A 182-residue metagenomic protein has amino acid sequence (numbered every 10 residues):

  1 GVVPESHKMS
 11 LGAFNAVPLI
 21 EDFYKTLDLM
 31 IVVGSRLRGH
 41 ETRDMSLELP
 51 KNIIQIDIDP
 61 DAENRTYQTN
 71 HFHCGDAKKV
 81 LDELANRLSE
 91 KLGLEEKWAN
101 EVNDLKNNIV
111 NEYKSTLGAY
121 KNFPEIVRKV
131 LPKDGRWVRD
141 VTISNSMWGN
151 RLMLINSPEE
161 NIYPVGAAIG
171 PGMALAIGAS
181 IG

Functional and structural regions predicted by a protein language model:
G1-I54, N156-I181: Glycine-rich, anion-gripping cofactor-binding loops and their flanking helix/strand elements in enzyme active sites
G1-P4, G39, P60-R65, V80-L81 (+2 more regions): Short gly/pro/ser/thr-enriched loop/turn and capping motifs at secondary-structure boundaries
A13, Y67, H71-C74, E95 (+2 more regions): Hydrophobic alpha-helical scaffolding
D28, N70, G135: Conserved acidic residues
S35, I56-I58, D76: Cofactor-binding loop segments of dinucleotide-utilizing enzymes, especially the Rossmann-like FAD- and NAD(P)+-binding
T42-S46, T66-Q68, A85, N150-L152: Short amphipathic alpha-helical segments
E63-K97: Terminal amphipathic helices with adjacent charged low-complexity linkers/tails
E101-G182: Active-site diphosphate/adenylate-binding microenvironment
